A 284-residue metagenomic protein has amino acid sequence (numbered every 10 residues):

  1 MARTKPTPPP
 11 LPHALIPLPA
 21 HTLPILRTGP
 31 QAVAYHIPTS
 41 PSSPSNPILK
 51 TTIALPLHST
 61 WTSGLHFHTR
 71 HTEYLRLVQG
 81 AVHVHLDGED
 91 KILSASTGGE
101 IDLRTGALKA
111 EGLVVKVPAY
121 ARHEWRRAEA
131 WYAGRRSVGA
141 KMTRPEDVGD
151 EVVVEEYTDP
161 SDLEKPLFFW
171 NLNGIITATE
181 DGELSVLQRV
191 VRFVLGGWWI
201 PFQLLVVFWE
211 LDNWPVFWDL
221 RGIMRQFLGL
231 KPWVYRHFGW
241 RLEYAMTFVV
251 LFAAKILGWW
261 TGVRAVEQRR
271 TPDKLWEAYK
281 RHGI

Functional and structural regions predicted by a protein language model:
A2-T72, R76-V78, H83-I284: Jelly-roll (double-stranded beta-helix
